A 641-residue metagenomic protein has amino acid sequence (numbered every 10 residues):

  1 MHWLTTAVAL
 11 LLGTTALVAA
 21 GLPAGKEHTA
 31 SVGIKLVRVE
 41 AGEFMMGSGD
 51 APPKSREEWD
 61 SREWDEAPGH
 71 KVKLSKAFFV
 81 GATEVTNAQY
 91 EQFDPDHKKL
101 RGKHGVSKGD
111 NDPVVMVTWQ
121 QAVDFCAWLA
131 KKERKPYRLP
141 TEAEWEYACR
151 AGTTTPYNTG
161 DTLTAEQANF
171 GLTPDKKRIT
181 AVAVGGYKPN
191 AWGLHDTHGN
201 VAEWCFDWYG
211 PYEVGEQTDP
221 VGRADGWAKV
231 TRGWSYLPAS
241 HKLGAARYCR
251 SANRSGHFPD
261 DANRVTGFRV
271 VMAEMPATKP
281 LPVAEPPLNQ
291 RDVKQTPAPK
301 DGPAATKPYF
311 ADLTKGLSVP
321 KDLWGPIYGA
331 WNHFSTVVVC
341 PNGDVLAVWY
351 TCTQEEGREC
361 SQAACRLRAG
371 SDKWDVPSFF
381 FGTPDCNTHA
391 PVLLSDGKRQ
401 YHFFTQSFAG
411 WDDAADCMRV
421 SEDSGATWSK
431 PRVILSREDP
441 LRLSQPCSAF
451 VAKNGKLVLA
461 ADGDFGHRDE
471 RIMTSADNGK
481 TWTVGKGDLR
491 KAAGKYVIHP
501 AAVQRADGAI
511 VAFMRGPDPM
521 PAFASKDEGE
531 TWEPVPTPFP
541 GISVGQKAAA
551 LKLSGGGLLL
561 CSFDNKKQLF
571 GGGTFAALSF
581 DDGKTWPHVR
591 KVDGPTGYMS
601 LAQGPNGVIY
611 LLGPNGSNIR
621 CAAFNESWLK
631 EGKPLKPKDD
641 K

Functional and structural regions predicted by a protein language model:
T5-A16: Bacterial N-terminal signal peptides
V18-A20: Boundary at the C-terminal end of the N-terminal hydrophobic targeting segment
E27-H28, R62-E63, G69-H70, A183-G186 (+3 more regions): Short Gly/Pro-enriched turn/cap motifs at secondary-structure boundaries
E27-R101, T118-Q120, G199, E274: A short glycine-rich, aromatic-capped structural motif
M45, G49-R62, K99-S251: Functional-site microenvironments in short loops/helix caps that host divalent-cation chemistry
D219-R223, S255-A262, S600, G613-P614: Short proline/glycine-enriched turn/loop segments at secondary-structure junctions
A262-A277: Short, structured beta-strand segments at or near domain termini in extracellular proteins/domains
P282-K641: Asp-box/BNR beta-propeller blade signature and adjacent active/binding-site loops in extracellular glycan-interacting
